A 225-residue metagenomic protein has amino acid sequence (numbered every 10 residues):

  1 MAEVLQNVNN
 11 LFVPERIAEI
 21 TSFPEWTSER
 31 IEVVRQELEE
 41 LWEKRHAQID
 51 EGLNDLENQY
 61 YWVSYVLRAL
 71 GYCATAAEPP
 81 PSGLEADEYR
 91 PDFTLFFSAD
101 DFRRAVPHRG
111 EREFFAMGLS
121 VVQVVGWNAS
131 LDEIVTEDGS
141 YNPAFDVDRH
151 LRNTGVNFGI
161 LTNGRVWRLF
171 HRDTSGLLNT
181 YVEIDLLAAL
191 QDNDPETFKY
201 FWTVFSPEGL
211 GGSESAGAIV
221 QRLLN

Functional and structural regions predicted by a protein language model:
M1-H46, R103-N225: Short, basic/polar, glycine-containing "phosphate-handling" surface segments that engage DNA
H46-A86: Acidic-basic catalytic patches of nuclease active cores, encompassing PD-(D/E)XK and other metal-cofactor nuclease
E57-W62, E88, A116, N142-F145: Generic alpha-helix structural propensity
V66, A99, G126-N128: Short glycine-rich, polar/acidic loop-and-turn segments at beta strand-coil junctions
L70-T75, A99-F102, F114: Secondary-structure transition/capping motifs at alpha-helix termini and the adjoining loop/turn into the next element
T75-P81, S98-A99, P107, N142: Structured, mid-chain assembly/scaffold modules that mediate subunit interfaces within large macromolecular complexes
A86-A99: Charged, often glycine-rich, active-site loop that binds/positions anionic groups
